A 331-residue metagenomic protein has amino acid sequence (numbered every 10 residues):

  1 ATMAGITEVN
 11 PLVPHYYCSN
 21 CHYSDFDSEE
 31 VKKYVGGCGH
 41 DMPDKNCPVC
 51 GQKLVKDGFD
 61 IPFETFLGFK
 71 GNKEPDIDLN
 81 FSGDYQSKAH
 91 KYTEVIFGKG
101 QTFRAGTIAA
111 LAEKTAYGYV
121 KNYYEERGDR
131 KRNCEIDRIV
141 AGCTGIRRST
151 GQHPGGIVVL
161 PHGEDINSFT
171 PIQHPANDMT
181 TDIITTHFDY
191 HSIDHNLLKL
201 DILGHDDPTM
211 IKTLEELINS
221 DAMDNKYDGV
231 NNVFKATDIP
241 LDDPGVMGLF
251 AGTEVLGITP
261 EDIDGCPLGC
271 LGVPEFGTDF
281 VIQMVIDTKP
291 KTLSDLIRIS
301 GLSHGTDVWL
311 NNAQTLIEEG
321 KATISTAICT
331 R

Functional and structural regions predicted by a protein language model:
T2-R331: Mg2+-dependent phosphoryl-transfer active-site scaffold
